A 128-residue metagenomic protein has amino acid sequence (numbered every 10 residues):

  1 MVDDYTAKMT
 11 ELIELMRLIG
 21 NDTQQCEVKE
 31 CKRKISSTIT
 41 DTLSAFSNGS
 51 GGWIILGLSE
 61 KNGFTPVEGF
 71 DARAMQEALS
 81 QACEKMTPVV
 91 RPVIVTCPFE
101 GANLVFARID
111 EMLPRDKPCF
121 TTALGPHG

Functional and structural regions predicted by a protein language model:
M1-G128: Conserved N-terminal catalytic/coupling substructures associated with nucleotide/phosphate chemistry
